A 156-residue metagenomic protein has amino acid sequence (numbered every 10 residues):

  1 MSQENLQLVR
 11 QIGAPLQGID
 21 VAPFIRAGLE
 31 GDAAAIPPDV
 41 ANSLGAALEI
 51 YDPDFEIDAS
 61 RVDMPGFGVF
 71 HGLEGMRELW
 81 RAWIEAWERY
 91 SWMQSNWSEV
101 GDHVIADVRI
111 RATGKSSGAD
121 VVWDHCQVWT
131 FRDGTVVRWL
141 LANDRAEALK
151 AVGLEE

Functional and structural regions predicted by a protein language model:
M1-L8, R81-E156: A beta-strand edge to alpha-helix "cap/lid" segment located at domain peripheries
M1-P53, G153-E156: Short, low-complexity N-terminal intrinsically disordered segments enriched in polar/charged residues
L29, A33-D102: A solvent-exposed, acidic/Ser-Thr-rich amphipathic alpha-helical stretch
